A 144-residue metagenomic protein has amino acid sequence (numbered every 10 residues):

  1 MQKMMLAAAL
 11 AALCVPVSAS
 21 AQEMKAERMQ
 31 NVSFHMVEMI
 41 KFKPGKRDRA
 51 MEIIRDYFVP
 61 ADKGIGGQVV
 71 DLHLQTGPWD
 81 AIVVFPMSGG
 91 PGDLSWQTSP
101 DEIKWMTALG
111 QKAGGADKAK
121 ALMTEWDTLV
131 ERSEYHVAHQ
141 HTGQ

Functional and structural regions predicted by a protein language model:
M1-A7: Bacterial N-terminal signal peptides that target proteins for export
A7-P16: Bacterial N-terminal signal peptides
V17-A21: Sec/Tat signal peptide C-region and signal peptidase I cleavage site
E23-M29, D56-D71, P86-H136, H141-Q144: An amphipathic, aromatic/His-enriched active-site/gating alpha helix that lines ligand/cofactor pockets
Q30-K41: Acidic/histidine-rich, surface-exposed loop or edge segments in extracytoplasmic proteins
V37-M39, I82-P86: Solvent-exposed beta-strand motifs enriched in subsets of small alpha/beta binding domains, especially certain
K41-E52: Short, surface-exposed ligand-recognition loops at beta-strand->loop->(often short) alpha-helix junctions that present
D71-W79: A short beta-turn/loop motif at secondary-structure boundaries
